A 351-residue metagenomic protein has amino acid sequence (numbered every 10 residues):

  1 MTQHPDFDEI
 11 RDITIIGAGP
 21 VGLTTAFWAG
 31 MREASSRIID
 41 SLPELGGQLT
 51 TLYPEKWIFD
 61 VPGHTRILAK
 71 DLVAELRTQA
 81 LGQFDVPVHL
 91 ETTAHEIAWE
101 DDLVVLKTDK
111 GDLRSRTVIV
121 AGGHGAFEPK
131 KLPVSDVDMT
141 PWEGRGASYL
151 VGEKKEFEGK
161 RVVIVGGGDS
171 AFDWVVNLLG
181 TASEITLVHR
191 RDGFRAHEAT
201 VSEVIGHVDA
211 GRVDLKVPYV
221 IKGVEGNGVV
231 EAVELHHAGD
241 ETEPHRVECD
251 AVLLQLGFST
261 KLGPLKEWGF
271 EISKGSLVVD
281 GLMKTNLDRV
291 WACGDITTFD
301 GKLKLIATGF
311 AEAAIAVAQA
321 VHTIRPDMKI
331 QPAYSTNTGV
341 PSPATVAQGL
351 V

Functional and structural regions predicted by a protein language model:
T2, S135-E156, A251-A307, A311 (+1 more regions): FAD-site-proximal beta/loop scaffold in flavoenzymes
T2-D6, H124-T181, V278-D280: Glycine-rich dinucleotide-binding loop and its adjacent helix/turn
R11-R37, W174-V175: N-terminal Rossmann-like FAD-binding beta1-loop-alpha1 element of flavoenzymes
G19-V21, E44, A126, D169-S170 (+1 more regions): Residue-level detector of alpha-helix initiation sites
G30-T50, T186-A196: Glycine-rich FAD pyrophosphate-binding loop
P43-R66, H197-E203: Conserved N-terminal glycine-rich FAD pyrophosphate-binding loop of Rossmann-like flavoproteins
A74-T108, D112-S115, A126, L179-V279 (+2 more regions): A Rossmann-like FAD-binding core segment of flavoenzymes
V321-V351: Active-site-proximal substrate-binding core of FAD-dependent oxidoreductases
